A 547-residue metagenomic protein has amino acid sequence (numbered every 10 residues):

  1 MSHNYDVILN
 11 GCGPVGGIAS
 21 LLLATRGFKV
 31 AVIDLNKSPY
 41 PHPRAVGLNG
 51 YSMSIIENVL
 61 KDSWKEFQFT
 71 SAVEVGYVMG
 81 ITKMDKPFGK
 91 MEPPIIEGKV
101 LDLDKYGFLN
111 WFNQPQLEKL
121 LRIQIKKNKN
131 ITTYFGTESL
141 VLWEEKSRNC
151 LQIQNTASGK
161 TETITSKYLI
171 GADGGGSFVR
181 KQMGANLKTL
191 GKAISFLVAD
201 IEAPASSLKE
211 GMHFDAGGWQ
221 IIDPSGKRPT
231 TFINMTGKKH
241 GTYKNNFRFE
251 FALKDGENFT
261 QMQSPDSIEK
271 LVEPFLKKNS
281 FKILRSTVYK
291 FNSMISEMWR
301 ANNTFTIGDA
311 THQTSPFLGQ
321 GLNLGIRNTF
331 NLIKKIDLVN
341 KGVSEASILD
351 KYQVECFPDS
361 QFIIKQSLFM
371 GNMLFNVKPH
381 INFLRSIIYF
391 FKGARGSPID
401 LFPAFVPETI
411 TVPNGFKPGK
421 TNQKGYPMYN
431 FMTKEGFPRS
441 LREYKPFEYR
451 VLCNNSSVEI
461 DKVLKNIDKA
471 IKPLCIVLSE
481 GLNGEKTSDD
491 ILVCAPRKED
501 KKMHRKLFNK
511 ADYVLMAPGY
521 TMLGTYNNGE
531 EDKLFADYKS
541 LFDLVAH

Functional and structural regions predicted by a protein language model:
S2-D6, N10, R26, L35 (+5 more regions): Helical substrate-recognition/capping region of FAD-dependent monooxygenase/halogenase enzymes
H3-Y5, S158-Y168: Core beta-strand elements of the Rossmann-like FAD/NAD(P) dinucleotide-binding domain in flavoenzyme oxidoreductases
G11-L21, I56, L121, G171 (+4 more regions): Conserved mid-domain beta->alpha element of the FAD-binding
A24-R44: Glycine-rich FAD pyrophosphate-binding loop
R44, N49-Q124: Active-site-adjacent segment of FAD-dependent monooxygenases/related oxidoreductases
K61, Y168, A172-F291: Conserved FAD-binding catalytic core of PHBH/FMO-like flavoproteins
F135-N149: A conserved short coil-to-beta-strand element within the FAD-binding core of flavoproteins
